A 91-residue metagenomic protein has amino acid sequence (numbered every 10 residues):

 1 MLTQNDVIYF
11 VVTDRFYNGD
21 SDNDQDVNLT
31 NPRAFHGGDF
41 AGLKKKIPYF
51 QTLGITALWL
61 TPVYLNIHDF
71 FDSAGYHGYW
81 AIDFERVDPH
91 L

Functional and structural regions predicted by a protein language model:
M1-L91: N-terminal structural segment of carbohydrate-active enzymes
